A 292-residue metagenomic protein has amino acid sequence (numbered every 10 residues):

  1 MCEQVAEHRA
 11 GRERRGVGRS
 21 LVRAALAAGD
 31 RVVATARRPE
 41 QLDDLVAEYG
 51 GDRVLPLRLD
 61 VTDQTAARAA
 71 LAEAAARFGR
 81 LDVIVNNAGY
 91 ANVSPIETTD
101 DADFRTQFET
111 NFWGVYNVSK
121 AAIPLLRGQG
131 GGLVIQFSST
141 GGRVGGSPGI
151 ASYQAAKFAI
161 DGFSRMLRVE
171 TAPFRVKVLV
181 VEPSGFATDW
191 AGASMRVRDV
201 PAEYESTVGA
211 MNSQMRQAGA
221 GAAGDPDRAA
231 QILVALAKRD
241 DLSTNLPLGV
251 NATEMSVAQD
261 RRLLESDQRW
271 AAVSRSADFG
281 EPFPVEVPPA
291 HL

Functional and structural regions predicted by a protein language model:
C2-V33: Canonical Rossmann dinucleotide-binding motif of NAD(H)/NADP(H)-dependent dehydrogenases/reductases, specifically
A28-D44: Conserved glycine-rich Rossmann-like NAD(P)H-binding loop of the short-chain dehydrogenase/reductase
L59-A69, D101: The beta1-alpha1 cofactor-binding region of Rossmann-like NAD(H)/NADP(H)-dependent oxidoreductases
P95-I96, D103-R105: Substrate-binding pocket helix/loop in short-chain dehydrogenase/reductase
S119, A156: Active-site helix of classical SDR
S139: Residue(s) in the substrate-gating loop at a strand-loop-helix junction that position the organic substrate next
P173-S243: SDR active-site lid
